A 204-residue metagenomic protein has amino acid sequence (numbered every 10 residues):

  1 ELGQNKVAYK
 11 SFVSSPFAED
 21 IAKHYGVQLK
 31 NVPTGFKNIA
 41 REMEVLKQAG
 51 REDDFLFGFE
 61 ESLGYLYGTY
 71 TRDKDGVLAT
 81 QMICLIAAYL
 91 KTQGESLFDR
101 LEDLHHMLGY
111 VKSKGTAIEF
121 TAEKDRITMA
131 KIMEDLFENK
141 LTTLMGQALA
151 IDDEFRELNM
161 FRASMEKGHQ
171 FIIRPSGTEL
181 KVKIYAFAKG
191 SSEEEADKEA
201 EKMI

Functional and structural regions predicted by a protein language model:
Q4-P175, K181-Y185, S191-A200, I204: Phosphate-binding and adjacent anionic-ligand microenvironments
